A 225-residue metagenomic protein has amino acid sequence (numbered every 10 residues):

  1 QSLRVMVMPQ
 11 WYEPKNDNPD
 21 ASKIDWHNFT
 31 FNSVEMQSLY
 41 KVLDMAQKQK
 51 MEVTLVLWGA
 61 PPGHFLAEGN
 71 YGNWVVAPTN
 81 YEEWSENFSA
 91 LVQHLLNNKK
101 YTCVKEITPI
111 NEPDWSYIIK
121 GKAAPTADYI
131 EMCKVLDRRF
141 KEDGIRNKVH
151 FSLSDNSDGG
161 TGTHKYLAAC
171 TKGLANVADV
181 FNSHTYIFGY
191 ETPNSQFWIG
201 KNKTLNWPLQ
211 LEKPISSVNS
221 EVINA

Functional and structural regions predicted by a protein language model:
S2-P208, S220-E221: Substrate-binding cleft and catalytic face of glycoside hydrolase catalytic domains, especially the flexible beta-alpha
I215-A225: Contiguous mid-protein beta-loop-alpha structural module that forms a pocket-lining wall or clamp of enzyme active
